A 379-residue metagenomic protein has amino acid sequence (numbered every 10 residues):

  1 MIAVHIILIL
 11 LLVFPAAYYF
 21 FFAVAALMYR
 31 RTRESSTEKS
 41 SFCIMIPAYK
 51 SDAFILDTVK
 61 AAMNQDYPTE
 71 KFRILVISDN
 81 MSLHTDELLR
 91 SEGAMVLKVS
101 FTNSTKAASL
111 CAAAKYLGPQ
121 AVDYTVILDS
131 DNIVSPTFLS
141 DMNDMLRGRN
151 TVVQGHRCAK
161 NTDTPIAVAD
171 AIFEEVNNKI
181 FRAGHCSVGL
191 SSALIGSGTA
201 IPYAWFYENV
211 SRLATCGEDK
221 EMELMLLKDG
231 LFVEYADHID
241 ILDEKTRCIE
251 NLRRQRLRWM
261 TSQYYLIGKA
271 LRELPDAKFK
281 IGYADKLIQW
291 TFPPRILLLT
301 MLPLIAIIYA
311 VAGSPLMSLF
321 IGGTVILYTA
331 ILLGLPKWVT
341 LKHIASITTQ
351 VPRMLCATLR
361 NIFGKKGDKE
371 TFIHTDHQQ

Functional and structural regions predicted by a protein language model:
M1-K60: N-proximal low-complexity "stem/linker" segments adjacent to membrane-targeting elements
V24-M28, R33-T37, F292-D368: Membrane-embedded multi-pass helical conduit in multi-pass membrane proteins, especially envelope-biosynthetic
S40-C43, R73, E221: Cell-envelope/extracellular polymer assembly enzymes that use nucleotide-activated donors
L56, S82-R90, T137: Acidic helix N-cap motif at the loop->helix transition within catalytic regions of sugar-transfer enzymes
K60-K71: Short, acidic, metal-binding catalytic loop of nucleotide-sugar glycosyltransferases
L75-D86, F101-N103, I133: A conserved acidic beta->alpha catalytic loop
N103-A113, P119, P136-A214, L257 (+2 more regions): Long helical/loop segments within the catalytic core of UDP-sugar-dependent glycosyltransferases, especially the large
A121-I133: Short beta-strand-to-loop acidic/aromatic patch adjacent to the donor-nucleotide binding site
